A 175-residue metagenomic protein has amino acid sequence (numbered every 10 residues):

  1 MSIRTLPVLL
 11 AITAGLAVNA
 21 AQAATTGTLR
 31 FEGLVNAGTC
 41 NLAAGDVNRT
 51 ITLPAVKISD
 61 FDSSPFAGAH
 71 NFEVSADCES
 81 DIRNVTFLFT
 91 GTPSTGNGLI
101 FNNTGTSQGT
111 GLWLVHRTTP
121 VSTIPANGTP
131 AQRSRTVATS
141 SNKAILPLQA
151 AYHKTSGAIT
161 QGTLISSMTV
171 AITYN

Functional and structural regions predicted by a protein language model:
S2-L6, N19-N175: Mature extracellular/passenger domains of Gram-negative fimbrial/pilin and adhesin proteins
L9-A17: Bacterial N-terminal signal peptides
